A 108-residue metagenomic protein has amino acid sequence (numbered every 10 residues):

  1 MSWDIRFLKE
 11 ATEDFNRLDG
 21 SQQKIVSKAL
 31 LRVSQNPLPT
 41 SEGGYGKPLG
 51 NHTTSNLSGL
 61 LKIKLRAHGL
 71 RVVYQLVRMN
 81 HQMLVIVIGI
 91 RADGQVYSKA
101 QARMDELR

Functional and structural regions predicted by a protein language model:
M1, G59-L61, L70-V72: Residue-level marker for the onset of beta-strands and adjacent loop->beta junctions in well-ordered domains
M1-L31: Arg/Lys-rich, positively charged N-terminal/basic patches that mediate binding to nucleic acids
S2, S27, L57, N80-Q82: A structure-centric signal for secondary-structure junctions around beta-strands
I5, L61, M83: A broad, low-specificity signal marking well-ordered, structured residues that form hydrophobic/aromatic
L8, N56-S58, A67-G69: Short, solvent-exposed coil/turn segments
K9, G44-L49, A67, G89: A general secondary-structure junction signal
E13, K64-R108: Enriched for short, Lys/Arg-rich terminal
Q35-K64: A short, surface-exposed loop/turn module that caps and links secondary-structure elements
